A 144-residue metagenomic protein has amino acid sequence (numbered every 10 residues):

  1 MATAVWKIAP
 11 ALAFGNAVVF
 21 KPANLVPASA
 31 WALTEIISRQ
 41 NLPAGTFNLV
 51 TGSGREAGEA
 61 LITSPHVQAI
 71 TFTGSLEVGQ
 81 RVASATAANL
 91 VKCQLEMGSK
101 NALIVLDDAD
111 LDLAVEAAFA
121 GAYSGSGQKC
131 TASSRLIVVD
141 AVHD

Functional and structural regions predicted by a protein language model:
M1-A44, Q68, L90: Conserved small-residue-rich beta-alpha loop and adjacent elements that most often cradle the phosphate/pyrophosphate
I8-A9, G58, G79, V115: Generic hydrophobic/aromatic pocket-lining and core-packing "Φ" positions
F20, L49-T51, F72-G74, C93-M97: General beta-strand structural signal in soluble alpha/beta enzymes
L25-V26, L49, L103, V138: Glycine-/small-residue-rich active-site loops that bind phosphorylated ligands and cofactors
I36, Q40, A60, S64-H66 (+3 more regions): Alpha-helical structural signal in soluble globular domains
N48-T71: A structured beta-alpha segment of the ubiquitous adenosine-cofactor-binding alpha/beta core
A69, E77-D144: ALDH superfamily catalytic-core signature
